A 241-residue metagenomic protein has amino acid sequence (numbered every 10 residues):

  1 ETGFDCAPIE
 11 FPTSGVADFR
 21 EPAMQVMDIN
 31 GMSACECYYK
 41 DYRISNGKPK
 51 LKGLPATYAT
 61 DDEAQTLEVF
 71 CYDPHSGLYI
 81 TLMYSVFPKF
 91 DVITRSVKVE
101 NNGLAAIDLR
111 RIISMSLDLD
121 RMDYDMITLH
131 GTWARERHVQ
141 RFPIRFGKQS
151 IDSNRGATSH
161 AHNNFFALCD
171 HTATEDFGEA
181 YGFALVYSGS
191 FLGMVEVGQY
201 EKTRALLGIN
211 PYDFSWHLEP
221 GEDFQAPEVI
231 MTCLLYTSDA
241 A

Functional and structural regions predicted by a protein language model:
E1-V197, K202, Y212-F214: Polysaccharide-binding surfaces and accessory modules of carbohydrate-active proteins
N102, C233-L234: Short coil/turn motifs at secondary-structure junctions
A205, I209: Nucleotide/phosphate-binding site architecture used for ATP/NTP-dependent chemistry
W216-C233: Short Pro-Gly-centered flexible turn/kink motifs
Y236-A241: Conserved small/polar residues in nucleotide/adenosyl-binding loops
